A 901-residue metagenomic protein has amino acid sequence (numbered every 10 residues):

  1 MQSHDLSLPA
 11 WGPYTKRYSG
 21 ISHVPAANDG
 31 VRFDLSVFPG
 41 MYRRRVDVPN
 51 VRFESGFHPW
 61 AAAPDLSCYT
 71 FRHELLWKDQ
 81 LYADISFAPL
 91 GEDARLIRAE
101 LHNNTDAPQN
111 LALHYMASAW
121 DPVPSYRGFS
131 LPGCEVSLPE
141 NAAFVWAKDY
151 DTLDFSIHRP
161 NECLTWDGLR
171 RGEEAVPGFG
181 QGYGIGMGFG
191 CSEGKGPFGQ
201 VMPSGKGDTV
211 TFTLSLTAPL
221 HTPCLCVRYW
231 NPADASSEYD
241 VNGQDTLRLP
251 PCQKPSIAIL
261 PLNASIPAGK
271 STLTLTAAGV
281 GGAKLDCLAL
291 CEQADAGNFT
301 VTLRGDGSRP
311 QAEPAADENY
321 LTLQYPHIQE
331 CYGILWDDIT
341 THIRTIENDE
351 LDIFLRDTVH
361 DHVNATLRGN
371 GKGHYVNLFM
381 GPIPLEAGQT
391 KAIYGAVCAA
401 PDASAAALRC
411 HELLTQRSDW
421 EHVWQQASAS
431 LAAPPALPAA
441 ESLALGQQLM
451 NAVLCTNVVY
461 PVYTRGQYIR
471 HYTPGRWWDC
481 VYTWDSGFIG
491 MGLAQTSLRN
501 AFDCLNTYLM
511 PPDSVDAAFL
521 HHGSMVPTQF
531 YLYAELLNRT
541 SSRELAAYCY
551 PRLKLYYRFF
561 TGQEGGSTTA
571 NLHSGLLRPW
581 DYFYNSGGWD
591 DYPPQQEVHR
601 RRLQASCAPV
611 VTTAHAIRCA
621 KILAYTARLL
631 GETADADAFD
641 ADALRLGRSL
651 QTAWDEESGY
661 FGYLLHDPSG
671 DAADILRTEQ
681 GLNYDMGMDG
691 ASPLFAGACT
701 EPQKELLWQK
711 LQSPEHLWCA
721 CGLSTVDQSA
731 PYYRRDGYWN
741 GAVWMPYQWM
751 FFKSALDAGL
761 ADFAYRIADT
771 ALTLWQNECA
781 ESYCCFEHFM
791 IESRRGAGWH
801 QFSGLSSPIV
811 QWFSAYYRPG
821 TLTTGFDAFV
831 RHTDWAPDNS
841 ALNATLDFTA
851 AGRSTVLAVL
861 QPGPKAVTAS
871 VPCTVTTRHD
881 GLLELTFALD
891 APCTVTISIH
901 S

Functional and structural regions predicted by a protein language model:
M1-L437, E781, G798-W799, A815-S901: Terminal accessory carbohydrate-recognition/targeting modules of carbohydrate-active enzymes
M1-Y42, F530-T540, C549, E657 (+3 more regions): C-terminal capping/lid segments that line or modulate ligand- or cofactor-binding pockets
Y82-S86, P511-P527, Y531-L545: Aromatic/His-enriched, Gly/Pro-containing loop or helix-boundary segments that lie immediately adjacent to catalytic
A94, R98-H102, E535-E564: Hydrophobic or amphipathic alpha-helical targeting/insertion segments
N377, P384-L385, Q389-L413, V515-S524 (+7 more regions): The feature captures the catalytic groove of carbohydrate-active enzymes
L408-A427, E441-M450, S497-M510, R543-T561 (+6 more regions): Extended, well-ordered alpha-helical scaffold segments
L431-P438, D479, S486-L498, Q529-L545 (+4 more regions): Well-ordered alpha-helical scaffold segments within catalytic/enzyme domains
L437-W478, N500-F519, T568-A608, Q651-A742 (+2 more regions): Extended glycan-interaction surfaces of carbohydrate-active proteins
